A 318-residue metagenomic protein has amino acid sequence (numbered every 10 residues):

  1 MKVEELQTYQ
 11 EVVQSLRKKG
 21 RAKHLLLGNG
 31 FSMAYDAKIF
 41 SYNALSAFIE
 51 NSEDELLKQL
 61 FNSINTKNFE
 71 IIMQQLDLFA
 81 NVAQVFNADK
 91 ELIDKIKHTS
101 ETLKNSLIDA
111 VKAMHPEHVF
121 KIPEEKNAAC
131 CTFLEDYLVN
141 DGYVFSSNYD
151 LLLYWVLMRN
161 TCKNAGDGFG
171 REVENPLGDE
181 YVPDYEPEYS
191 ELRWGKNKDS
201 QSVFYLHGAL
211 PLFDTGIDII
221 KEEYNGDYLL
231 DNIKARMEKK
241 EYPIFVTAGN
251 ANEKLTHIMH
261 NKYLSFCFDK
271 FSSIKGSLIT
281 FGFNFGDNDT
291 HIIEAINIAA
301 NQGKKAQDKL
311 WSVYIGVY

Functional and structural regions predicted by a protein language model:
M1-L25, F31-Y35, K254, H260-Y318: SIR2/sirtuin-family catalytic core signature
M1-Y143, S147-W155, C162-N164: Gly/serine-rich nucleotide phosphate-binding loop at the start of the catalytic core of nucleotide/ADP-ribose-handling
A34-I39, L153-M158, T215-I217, N288-E294: A short acidic (Asp/Glu
I39-E53, C162-G168, Y224-N225, D287 (+1 more regions): Compositionally biased, low-complexity linear motifs
E53-Q59, P176-L192, A306-Y318: Short, flexible loop segments at boundaries between secondary-structure elements
S63-K97, E135-A251, L255-M259: Extended, H/D-rich, highly charged conserved domains that either
H98-N105, D109, E222-N250, F283-H291 (+1 more regions): Repeat-unit-sized solenoid/scaffold elements
M114-E125, L177, N250-I258, F283: Surface-exposed cleft-lining segments at the edges of enzyme active sites
